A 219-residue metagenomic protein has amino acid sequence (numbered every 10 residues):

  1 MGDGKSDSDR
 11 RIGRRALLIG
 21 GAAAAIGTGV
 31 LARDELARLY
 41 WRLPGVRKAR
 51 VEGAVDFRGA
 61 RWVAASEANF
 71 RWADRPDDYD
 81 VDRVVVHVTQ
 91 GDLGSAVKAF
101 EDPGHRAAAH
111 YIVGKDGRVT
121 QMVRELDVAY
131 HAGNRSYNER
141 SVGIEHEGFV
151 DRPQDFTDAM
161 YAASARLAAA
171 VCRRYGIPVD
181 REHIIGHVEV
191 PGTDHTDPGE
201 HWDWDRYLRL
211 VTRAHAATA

Functional and structural regions predicted by a protein language model:
G2-G133: N-terminal catalytic cores of peptidoglycan-degrading enzymes
G2-I12, I19, A25, A32-A64 (+1 more regions): Basic/polar, cationic surfaces and motifs that engage anionic cell-wall and phosphate/carboxylate ligands
D78, P103, A132-S136, R152-A163: Extracytoplasmic/periplasmic, Sec-exported soluble proteins
Y79-D80, E139, V179: Structured loop/turn residues at beta-strand edges in well-structured enzyme cores
V88, H146, V188: A cross-domain feature marking catalytic cores of carbohydrate-active enzymes and several ubiquitous metabolic/repair
V128, G143-F156: Substrate-binding clefts and substrate-entry loops adjacent to catalytic sites of polymer-processing enzymes acting on
R135-G143: A structural motif
